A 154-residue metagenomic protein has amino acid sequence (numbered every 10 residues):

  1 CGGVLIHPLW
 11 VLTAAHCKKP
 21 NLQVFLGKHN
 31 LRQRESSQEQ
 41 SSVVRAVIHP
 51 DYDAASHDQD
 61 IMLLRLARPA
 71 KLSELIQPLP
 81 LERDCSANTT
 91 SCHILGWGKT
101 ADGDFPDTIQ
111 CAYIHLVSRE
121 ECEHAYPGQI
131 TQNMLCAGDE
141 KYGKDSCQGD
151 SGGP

Functional and structural regions predicted by a protein language model:
C1-P8, S56-H57: A conserved glycine-rich beta-strand in the N-terminal activation segment of trypsin-fold
P8-A54, A112, R119-C122: Conserved H-D interstitial segment of serine endopeptidase catalytic domains
W10-L12, Q38, I61-L63, P78 (+2 more regions): Conserved hydrophobic/aromatic beta-strand scaffold that supports enzyme active sites
H16-K19, K28-R32, A67-L72, G98-A101 (+2 more regions): Acidic glycine-/aspartate-rich tracts in secreted/extracellular proteins
Q33-Q38, D53-D58, S73, D102-F105 (+1 more regions): Gly/Ser-enriched beta-turn/beta-hairpin loop segments
E35, V47-D53, P69-P106, L116: Active-site substrate-binding loop(s) of clan PA
T90-P154: Extracellular trypsin-like serine protease catalytic domains
